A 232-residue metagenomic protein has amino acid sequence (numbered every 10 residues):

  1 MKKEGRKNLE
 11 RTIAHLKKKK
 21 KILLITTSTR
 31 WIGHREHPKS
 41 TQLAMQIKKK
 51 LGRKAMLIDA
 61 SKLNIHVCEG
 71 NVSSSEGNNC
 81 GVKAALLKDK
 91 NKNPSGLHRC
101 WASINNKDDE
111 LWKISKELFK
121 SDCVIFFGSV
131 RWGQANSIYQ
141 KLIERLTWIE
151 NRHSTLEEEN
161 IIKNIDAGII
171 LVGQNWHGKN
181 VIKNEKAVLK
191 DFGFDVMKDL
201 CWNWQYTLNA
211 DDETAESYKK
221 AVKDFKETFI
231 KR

Functional and structural regions predicted by a protein language model:
M1-G128, W132-N151, D211-R232: N-terminal beta1-alpha1-beta2 submodule of the flavodoxin-like/Rossmannoid cofactor-binding fold
R30-G33, L171, N175, L208: Active-site oxyanion-binding pockets that recognize sulfate/phosphate
I58-L63, V196-W202: Extracellular serine-dependent O-acyl
N136-I138, T155-C201: Short, glycine-/small-residue-rich phosphate/pyrophosphate-handling segment
W202-N209: Class I S-adenosyl-L-methionine
